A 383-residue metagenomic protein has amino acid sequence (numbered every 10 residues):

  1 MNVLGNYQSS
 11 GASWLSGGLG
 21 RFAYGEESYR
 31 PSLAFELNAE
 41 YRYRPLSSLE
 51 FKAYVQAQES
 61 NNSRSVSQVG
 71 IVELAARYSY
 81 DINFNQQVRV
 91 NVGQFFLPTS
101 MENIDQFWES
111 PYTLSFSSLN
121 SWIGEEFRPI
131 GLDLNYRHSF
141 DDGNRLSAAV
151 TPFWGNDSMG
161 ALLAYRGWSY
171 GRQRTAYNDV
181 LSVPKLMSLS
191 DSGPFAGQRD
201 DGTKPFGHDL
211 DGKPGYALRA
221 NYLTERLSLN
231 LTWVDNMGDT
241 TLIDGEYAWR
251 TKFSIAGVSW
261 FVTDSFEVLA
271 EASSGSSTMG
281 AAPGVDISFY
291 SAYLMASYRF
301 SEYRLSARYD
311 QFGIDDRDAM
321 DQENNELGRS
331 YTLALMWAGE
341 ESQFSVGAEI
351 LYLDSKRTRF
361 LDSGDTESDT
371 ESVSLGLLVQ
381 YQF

Functional and structural regions predicted by a protein language model:
L4, E26-A164, N221-E225, M295-Y298 (+2 more regions): Outer membrane beta-barrel
G5-L33: Surface-exposed strand-loop-strand hairpins of Gram-negative outer-membrane beta-barrel proteins
S13, S65, E102-Q106, S158-S169 (+5 more regions): Outer-membrane beta-barrel and related beta-rich outer-membrane complex signature in Gram-negative bacteria
S13-R21, V69-I71, Q106-Y112, A164-Q173 (+4 more regions): Flexible, surface-exposed loop regions and adjacent strand-edge segments of Gram-negative outer-membrane beta-barrel
G18-A23, T113-L119, G197-P205, D239-L242 (+3 more regions): Extracytoplasmic loops and strand-loop junctions of Gram-negative outer membrane beta-barrel proteins
E26-L33, S65-G70, S121-R128, H208-G212 (+4 more regions): Short sequence motifs at beta-strands and strand-loop junctions characteristic of Gram-negative outer-membrane
W122-T224, T232: Aromatic- and glycine-enriched pocket-lining scaffold segments that form the walls of small-molecule binding clefts
G212, N221, S228-F383: Outer-membrane beta-barrel pore domains
